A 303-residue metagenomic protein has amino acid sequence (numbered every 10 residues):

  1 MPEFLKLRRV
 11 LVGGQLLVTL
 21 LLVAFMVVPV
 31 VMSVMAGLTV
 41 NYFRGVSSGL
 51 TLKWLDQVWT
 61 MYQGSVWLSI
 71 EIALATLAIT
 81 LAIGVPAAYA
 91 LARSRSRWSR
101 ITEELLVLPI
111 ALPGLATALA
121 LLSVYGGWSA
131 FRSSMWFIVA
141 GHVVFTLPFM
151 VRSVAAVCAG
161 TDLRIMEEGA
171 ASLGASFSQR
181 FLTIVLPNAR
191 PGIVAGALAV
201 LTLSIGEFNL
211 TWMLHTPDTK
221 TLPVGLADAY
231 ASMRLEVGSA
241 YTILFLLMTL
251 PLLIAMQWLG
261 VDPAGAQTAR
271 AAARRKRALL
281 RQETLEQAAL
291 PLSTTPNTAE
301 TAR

Functional and structural regions predicted by a protein language model:
P2-Q15, W98, A155-E167, A171 (+2 more regions): C-terminal transmembrane helix and the adjacent membrane-cytosol boundary/short C-terminal tail of inner/organellar
P2-R8, L74-L106, L119, S123-G127 (+5 more regions): Transmembrane-helix boundary motif in ABC transporter permease subunits
E3-L11, N41-Y42, L55-M61, I205-D262 (+1 more regions): Interhelical loop and adjacent transmembrane-helix boundary motif in polytopic membrane transport permeases
F4-L5, F43-R44, S48, L52 (+3 more regions): Membrane-interfacial helix termini and adjacent extracytoplasmic/periplasmic loops of multi-pass transporters
Q15-L16, G64-L68, G126-M150, P191-G192 (+1 more regions): Loop-to-helix entry region at the N-terminal start of transmembrane alpha-helices in multi-pass membrane transporters
L17-V27, V144, V151-V154, F177-G206: Transmembrane alpha-helices
V28-V31, M35, A82-P86, L119 (+4 more regions): Membrane-embedded alpha-helices of multi-pass transport/permease systems
Q63, W67, E71-I83, A87 (+5 more regions): Hydrophobic alpha-helical transmembrane segments of multipass integral membrane proteins, especially permease/channel
